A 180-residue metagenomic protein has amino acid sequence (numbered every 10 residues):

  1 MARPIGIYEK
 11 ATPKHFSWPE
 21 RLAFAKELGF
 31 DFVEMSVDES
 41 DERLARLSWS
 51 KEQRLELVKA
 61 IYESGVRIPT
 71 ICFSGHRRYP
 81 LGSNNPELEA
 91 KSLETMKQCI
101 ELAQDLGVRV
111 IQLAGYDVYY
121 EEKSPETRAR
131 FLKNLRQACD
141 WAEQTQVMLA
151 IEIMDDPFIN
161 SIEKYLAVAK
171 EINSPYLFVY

Functional and structural regions predicted by a protein language model:
M1-D105, R136, E143, D155 (+1 more regions): N-terminal pre-domain/capping segments
R3-I5, P19-E20, E126-R128, K133-Y180: Acidic/histidine-rich catalytic cores of soluble enzymes
Y8, Y62, Y79, Y116-Y120 (+3 more regions): Sequence-level detector for tyrosine residue identity
H15-F16, E121, F158-I159: Loop/helix-junction capping segments adjacent to catalytic residues or to phosphate/diphosphate-binding pockets
E34, T70-C72, Q112, A150 (+1 more regions): Conserved beta-strand positions in the central sheet of alpha/beta enzyme cores
S83-E89, Y120-R128: Glycine-rich tight-turn/loop motif centered on a GG-T
A103-K123, T145-M154: Active-site groove signature of glycoside hydrolases
